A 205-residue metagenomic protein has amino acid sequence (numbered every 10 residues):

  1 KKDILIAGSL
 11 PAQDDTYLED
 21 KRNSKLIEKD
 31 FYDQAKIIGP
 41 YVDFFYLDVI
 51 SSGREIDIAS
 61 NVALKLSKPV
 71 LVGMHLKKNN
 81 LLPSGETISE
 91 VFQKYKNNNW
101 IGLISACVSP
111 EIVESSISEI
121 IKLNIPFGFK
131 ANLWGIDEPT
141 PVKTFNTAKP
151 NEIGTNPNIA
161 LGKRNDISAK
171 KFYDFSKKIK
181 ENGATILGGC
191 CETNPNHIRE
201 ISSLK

Functional and structural regions predicted by a protein language model:
K1-K205: Domain-level signal for soluble alpha/beta catalytic cores
